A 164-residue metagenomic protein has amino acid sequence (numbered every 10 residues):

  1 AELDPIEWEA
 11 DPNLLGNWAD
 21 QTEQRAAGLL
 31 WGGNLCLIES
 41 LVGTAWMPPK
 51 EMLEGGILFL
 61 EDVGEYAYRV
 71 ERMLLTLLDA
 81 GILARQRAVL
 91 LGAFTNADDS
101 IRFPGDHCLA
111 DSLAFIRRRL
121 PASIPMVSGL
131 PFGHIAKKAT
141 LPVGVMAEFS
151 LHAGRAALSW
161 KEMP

Functional and structural regions predicted by a protein language model:
A1-C36: Conserved anion/nucleotide-ligand pocket segment
A1-D4, S40-M47, D79-I82, P121-A122: Generic secondary-structure signature for well-ordered alpha-helical cores
L15-W18, T44-M47, S112-I116: Intrinsically disordered, low-complexity boundary segments flanking structured domains
A19, W31, C36-V42, A84 (+2 more regions): Generic, ordered loop/turn and secondary-structure boundary motif
D20, Q24-R25, I57-E65, L90-R102: Glycine-rich phosphate/diphosphate-binding loops and the adjacent beta-loop-alpha structural elements that coordinate
Q24-R25, L41-W46, M73-T76, G133: Glycine-rich, charged/polar anion/phosphate-binding loops that engage phosphate groups from diverse ligands
L29-V70: Oxyanion-binding "anion nests"
R69-P164: C-terminal active-site/capping subdomain that shapes the small-molecule cofactor and substrate pocket of enzyme
